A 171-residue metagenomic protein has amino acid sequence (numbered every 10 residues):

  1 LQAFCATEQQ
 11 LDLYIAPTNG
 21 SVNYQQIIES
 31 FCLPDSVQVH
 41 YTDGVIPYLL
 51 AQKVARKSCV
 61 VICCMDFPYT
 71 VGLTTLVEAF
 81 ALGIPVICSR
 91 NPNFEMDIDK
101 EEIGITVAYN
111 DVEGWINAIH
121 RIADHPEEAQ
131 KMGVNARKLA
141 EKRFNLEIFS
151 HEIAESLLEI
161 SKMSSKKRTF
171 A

Functional and structural regions predicted by a protein language model:
L1-L11: Short hydrophobic signal-anchor/transmembrane segments that target glycosyltransferases and glycosylation machinery
Q25-L49, K57: Nucleotide-activated donor-binding/catalytic signature segment of Leloir-type glycosyltransferases, i.e., the conserved
I46-S58, A81, D99: Short acidic alpha-helix that forms the nucleotide-activated donor recognition element in Leloir-type transferases
Q52, T74-A81, P92-M96: Short alpha-helical segment that forms part of, or immediately flanks, the ligand-binding pocket in carbohydrate-active
K53-T70, I84: Acidic donor-binding loop of glycosyltransferase active sites
K100-E101, I105-V112, R121-P126: Conserved acidic donor-binding segment of nucleotide-sugar-dependent glycosyltransferases
G114, R121, E128-K142, F149-E155: A short, well-ordered alpha-helix in the C-terminal region of glycosyltransferases
L146-A171: C-terminal alpha-helical cap of glycosyltransferases
